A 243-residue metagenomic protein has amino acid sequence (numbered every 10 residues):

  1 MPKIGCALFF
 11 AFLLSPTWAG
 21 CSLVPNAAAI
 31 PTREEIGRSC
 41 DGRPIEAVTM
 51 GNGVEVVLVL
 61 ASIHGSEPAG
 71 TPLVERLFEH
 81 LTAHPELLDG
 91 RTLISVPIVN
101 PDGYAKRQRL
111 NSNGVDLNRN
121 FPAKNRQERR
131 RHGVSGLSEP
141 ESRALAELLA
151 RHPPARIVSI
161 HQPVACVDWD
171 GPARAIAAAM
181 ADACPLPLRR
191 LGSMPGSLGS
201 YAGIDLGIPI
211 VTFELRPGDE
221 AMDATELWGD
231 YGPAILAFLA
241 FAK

Functional and structural regions predicted by a protein language model:
M1-L8: Bacterial N-terminal signal peptides that target proteins for export
L8-I45: Short glycine- and acidic-rich boundary segments immediately preceding or forming the N-terminal edge of structured
S39-C40, V54-I63, E67-L191, S200 (+3 more regions): Active-site/substrate-binding loop(s) of hydrolase catalytic cores
G42, E46-A47, G199-Y201: Short beta-strand/turn micro-motifs at beta-sheet edges
E46-V54: Short beta-strand-to-loop junctions in surface cap/lid or active-site-entrance loops
D219-K243: His/Asp/Glu-rich mid-to-C-terminal helical/loop segments that flank catalytic regions of hydrolases
